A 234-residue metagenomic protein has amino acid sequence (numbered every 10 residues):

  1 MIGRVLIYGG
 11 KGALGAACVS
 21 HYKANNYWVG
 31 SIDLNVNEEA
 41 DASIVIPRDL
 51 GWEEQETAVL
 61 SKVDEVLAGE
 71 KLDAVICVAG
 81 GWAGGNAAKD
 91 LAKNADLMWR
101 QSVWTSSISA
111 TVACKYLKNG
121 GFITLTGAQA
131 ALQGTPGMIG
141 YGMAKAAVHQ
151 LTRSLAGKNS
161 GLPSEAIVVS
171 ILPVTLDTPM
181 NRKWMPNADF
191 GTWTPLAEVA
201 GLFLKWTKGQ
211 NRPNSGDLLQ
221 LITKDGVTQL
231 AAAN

Functional and structural regions predicted by a protein language model:
Y8, L72-G80, S102, L125 (+1 more regions): Rossmann-fold scaffold of SDR-type NAD(P)-dependent oxidoreductases
K11, G15-S20: N-terminal Rossmann NAD(P)H-binding glycine-rich loop of SDR-like oxidoreductase domains
S20, S107, K145-R153, G157 (+2 more regions): Conserved active-site helix of classical SDR/Rossmann-fold NAD(P)-dependent CH-OH oxidoreductases
I44, R48-E65, A74, G80-D96 (+1 more regions): Conserved mid-core segment of classical short-chain dehydrogenase/reductases
D73, A88-I108, T124, V148: Catalytic Tyr-X3-Lys loop
I76, T105-A113, L117, L151-T152: Hydrophobic positions on the long internal alpha-helix of Rossmann-like NAD(P)-dependent oxidoreductase domains
K115, F122-L162, L172-T175: Catalytic loop of short-chain dehydrogenase/reductase
A166, S170-I171, T178, P186-A233: C-terminal helical subdomain
